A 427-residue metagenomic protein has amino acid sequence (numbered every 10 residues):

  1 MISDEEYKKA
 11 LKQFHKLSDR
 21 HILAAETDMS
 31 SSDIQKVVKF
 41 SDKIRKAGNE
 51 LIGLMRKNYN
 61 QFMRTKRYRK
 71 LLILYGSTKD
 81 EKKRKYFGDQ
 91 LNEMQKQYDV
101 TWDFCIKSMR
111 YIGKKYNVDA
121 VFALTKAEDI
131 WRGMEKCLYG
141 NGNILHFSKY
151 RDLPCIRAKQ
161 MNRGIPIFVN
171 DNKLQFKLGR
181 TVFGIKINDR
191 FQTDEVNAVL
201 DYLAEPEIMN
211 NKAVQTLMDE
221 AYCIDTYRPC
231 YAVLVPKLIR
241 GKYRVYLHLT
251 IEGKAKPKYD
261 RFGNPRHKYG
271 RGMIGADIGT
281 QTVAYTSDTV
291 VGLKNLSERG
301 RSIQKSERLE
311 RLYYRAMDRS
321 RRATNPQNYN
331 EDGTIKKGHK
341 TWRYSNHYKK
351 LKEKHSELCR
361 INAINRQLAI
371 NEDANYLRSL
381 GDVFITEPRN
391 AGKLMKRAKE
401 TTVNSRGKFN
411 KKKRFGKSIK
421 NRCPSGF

Functional and structural regions predicted by a protein language model:
M1-L124: Gly/serine-rich nucleotide phosphate-binding loop at the start of the catalytic core of nucleotide/ADP-ribose-handling
Q13, D219-A221, Y231-K237, E252-P265: Catalytic micro-motifs at enzyme active sites that drive phosphoryl/nucleotidyl and oxygen chemistry
D19-S31, F183-T193, A198, V291-L296: Generic detection of short hydrophobic beta-strand segments and adjacent strand-loop junctions
E26, D129, Y246-H248: Beta-strand secondary-structure signal
S41-I44, K126-M134, Y348-N362: Short amphipathic alpha-helical coiled-coil/interface segments
T78-I239, G407, G416-N421: Acidic carboxylate diad motif detector
G241-Y243: Short alpha-helix boundary/capping and kink motifs at helix termini
V245-F427: Positively charged, helix-rich recognition surfaces that bind polyanionic ligands
